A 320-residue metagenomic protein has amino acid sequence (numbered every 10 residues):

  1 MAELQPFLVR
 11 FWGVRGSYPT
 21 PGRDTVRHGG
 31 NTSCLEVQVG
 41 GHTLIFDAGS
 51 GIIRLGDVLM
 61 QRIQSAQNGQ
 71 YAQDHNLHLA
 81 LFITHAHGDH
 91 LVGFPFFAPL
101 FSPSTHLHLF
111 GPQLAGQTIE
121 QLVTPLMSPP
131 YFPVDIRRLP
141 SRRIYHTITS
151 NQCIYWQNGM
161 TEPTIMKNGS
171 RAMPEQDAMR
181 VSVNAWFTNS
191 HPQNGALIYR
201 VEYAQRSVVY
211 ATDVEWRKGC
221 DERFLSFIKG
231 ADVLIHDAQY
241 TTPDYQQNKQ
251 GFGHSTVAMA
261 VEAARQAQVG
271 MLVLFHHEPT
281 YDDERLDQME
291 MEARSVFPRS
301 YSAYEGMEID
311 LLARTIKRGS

Functional and structural regions predicted by a protein language model:
M1-V208, D287-G319: Binuclear metal-dependent hydrolase catalytic cores
A204-S207, E215-M307: Cap/insert and terminal regions of metallo-dependent hydrolase folds
